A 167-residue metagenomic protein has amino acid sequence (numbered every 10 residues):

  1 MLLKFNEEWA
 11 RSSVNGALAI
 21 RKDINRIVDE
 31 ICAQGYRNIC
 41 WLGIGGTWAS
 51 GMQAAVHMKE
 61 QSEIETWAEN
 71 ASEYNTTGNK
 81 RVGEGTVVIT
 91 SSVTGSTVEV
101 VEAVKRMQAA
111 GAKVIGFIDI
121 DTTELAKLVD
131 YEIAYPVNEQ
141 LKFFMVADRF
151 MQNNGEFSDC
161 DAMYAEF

Functional and structural regions predicted by a protein language model:
M1-R26, M151-A165: Cofactor-/ligand-binding subdomain signature composed of acidic, glycine-rich, tryptophan-containing flexible loops
S12-V28, W67-K80: Helix-loop module immediately N-terminal to the HCX5R catalytic loop in PTP-like cysteine phosphatase domains
C32-F167: Glycine-rich phosphate-binding loops that contact phosphosugars or nucleotide phosphates
